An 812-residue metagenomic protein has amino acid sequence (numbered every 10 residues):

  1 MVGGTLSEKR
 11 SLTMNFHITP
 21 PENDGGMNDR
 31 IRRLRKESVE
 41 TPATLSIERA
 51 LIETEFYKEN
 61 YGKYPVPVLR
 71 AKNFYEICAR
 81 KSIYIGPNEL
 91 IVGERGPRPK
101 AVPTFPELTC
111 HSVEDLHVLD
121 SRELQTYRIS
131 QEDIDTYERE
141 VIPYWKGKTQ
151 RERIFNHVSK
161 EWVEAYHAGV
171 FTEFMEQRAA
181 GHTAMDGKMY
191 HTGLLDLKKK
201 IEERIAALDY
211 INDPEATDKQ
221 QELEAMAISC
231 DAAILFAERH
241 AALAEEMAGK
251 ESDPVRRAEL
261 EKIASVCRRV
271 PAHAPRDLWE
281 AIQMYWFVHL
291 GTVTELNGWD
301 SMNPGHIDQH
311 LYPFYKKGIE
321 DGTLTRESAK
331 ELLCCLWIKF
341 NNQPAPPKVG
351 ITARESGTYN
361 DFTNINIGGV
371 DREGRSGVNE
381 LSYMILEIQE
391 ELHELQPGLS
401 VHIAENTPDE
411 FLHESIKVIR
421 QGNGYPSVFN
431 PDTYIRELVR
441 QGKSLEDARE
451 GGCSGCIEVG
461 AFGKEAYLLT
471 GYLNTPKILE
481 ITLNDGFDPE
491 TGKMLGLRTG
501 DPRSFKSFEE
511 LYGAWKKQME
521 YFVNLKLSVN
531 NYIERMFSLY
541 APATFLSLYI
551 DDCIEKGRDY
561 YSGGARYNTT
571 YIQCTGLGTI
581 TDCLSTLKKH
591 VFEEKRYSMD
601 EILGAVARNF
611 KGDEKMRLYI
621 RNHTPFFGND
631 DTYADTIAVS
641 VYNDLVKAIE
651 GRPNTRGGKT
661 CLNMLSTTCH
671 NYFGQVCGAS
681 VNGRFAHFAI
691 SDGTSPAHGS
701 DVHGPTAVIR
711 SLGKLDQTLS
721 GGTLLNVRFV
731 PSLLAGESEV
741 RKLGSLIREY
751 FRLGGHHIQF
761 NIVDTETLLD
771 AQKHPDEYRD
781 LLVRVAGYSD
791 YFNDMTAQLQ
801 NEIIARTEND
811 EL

Functional and structural regions predicted by a protein language model:
M1-T13: Short, Lys/Arg-enriched N-terminal segments with co-localized hydrophobic residues within the first ~10-30 amino acids
T13-A225, E259-K262, V266, V270-L812: Conserved catalytic cores of very large enzyme subunits
E245-E246, Y315: Extended, structured, electrostatic nucleic-acid-contact surfaces
M247-V255: A conserved hydrophobic secondary-structure block that centers on an alpha-helix together with its immediately flanking
